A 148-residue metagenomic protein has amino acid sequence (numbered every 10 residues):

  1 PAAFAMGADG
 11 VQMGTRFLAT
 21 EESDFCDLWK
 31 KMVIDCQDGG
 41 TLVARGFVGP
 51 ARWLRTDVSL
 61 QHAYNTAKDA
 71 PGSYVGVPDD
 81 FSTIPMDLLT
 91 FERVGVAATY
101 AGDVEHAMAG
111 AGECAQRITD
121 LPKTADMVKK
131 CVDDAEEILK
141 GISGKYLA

Functional and structural regions predicted by a protein language model:
P1-A148: Conserved active-site-proximal phosphate/metal-binding subdomains
